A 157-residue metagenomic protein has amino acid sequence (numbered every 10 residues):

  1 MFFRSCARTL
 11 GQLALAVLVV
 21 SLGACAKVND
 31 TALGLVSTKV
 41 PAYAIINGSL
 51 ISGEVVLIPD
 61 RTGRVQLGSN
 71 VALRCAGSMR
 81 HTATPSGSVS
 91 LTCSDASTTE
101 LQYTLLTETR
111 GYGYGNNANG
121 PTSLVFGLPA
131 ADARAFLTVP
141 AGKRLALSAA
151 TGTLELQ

Functional and structural regions predicted by a protein language model:
M1-C25: Sec-dependent bacterial lipoprotein signal peptides
V19-P41: Bacterial Sec signal peptide processing site at the extreme N-terminus
L33-P41, D60-R64, T84-S88, R110-G113: Short, hydrophobic/aromatic-rich segments at coil-to-beta transitions
P41-A44, V65-G68, V89-L91, L101-Y103 (+1 more regions): Short beta-strand segments that buttress and anchor functional surface loops
A42-M79: Post-signal-peptide N-terminal segment of Sec-exported extracytoplasmic proteins
S49-I51, V71-L73, D95-T99, G120-T122: Short acidic/polar mixed-charge low-complexity motifs
R74-T107: Mid-chain, structured segments of secreted extracytoplasmic proteins
G111-Q157: C-terminal partner/receptor-binding element of secreted or periplasmic proteins
